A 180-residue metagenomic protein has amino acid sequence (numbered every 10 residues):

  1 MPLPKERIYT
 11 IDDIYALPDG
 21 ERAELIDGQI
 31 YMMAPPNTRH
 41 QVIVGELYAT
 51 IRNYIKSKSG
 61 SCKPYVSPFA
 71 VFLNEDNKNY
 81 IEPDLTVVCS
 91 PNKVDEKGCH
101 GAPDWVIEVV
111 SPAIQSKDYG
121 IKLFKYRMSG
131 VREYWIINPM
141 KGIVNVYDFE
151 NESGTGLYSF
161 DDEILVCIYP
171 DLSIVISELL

Functional and structural regions predicted by a protein language model:
M1-L180: Gly/Pro/Ser/Thr-rich low-complexity, intrinsically disordered segments predominantly at protein N-termini
